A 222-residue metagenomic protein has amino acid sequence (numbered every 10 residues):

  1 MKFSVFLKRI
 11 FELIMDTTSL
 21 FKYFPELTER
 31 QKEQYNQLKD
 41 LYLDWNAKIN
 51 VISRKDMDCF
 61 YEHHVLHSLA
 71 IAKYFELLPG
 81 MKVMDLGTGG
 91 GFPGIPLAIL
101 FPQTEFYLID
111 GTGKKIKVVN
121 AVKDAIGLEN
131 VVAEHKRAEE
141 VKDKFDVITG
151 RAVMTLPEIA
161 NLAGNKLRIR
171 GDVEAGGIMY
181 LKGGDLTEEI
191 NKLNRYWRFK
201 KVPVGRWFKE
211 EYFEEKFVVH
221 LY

Functional and structural regions predicted by a protein language model:
F6-L78, M84, K114-E129: Class I SAM-dependent transferase core
P25, P102, R195-R198: Proline-centered flexible-loop/turn and helix-kink motifs
L69-V153, P157-A160: Conserved SAM/SAH cofactor-binding pocket of Class I
A160-A175: A short glycine-rich, Lys/Arg-flanked "PGG" loop and its adjoining helix->strand segment in the class I
G171-D185: Conserved beta-strand signature within the Rossmann-like core of class I S-adenosyl-L-methionine
D185-Y222: Active-site capping/gating segments
